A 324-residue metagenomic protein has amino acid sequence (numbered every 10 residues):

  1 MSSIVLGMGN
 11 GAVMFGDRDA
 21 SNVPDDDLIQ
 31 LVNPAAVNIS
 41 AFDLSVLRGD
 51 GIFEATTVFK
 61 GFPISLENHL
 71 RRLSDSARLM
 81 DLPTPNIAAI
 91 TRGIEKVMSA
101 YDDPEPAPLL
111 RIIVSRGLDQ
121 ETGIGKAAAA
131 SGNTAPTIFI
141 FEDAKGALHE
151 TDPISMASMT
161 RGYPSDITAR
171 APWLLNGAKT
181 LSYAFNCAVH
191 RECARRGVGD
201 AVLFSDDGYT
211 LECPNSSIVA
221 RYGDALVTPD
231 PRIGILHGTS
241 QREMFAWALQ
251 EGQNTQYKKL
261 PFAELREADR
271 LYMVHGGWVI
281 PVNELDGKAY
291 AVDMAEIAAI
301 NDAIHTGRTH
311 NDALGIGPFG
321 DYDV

Functional and structural regions predicted by a protein language model:
M1-P85, R92-K96, G123-V324: Helix-start/capping segments and mature chain N-termini
N86-V97, A107-G123: Short, glycine/charge-rich beta-strand/loop segments that flank catalytic centers and engage negatively charged groups
E105-L109, V198-G199: Short secondary-structure junction motifs
